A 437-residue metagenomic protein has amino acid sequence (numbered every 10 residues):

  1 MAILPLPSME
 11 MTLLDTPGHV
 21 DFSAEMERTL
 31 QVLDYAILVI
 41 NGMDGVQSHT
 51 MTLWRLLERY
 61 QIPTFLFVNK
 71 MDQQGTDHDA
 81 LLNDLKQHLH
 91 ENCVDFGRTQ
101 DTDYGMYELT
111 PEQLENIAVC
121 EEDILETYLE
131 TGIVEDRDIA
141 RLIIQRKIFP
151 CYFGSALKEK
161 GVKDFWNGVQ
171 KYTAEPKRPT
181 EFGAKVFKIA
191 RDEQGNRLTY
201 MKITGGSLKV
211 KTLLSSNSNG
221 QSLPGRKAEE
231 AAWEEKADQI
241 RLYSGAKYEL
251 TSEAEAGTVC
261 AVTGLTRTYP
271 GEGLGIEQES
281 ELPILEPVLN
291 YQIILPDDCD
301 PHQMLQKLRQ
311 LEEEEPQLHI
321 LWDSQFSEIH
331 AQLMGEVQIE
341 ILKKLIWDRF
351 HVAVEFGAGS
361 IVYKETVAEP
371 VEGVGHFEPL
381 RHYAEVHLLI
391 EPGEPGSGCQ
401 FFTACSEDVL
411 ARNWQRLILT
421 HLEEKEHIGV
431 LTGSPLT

Functional and structural regions predicted by a protein language model:
M1-Y35, L53-I62: Switch I (G2) and immediately adjacent beta-strands of P-loop GTPase domains
H19-V20, M43-V46, K70-G75, T99-G105 (+9 more regions): Conserved nucleotide-binding/hydrolysis micro-motifs of P-loop NTPases
G42-E193, L214, C260: P-loop NTPase catalytic nucleotide-binding module
F65-F67, I284-D297, S324-H330, V386-L389 (+1 more regions): Short, hydrophobic beta-strand segments
L142-Q145, A228-A231, E277-L289, L321-W322 (+2 more regions): Flexible hinge/switch segments at interdomain interfaces of large molecular machines
K171-A174, P179-N290, E328: Conserved nucleotide-binding/hydrolysis modules and their immediate coupling elements across P-loop/ASCE NTPase motors
Y243-P370, R412-T437: C-terminal effector modules of nucleic-acid-centric enzymes and ribosome-associated factors
S360-E424, I428: C-terminal polymerase-core module
